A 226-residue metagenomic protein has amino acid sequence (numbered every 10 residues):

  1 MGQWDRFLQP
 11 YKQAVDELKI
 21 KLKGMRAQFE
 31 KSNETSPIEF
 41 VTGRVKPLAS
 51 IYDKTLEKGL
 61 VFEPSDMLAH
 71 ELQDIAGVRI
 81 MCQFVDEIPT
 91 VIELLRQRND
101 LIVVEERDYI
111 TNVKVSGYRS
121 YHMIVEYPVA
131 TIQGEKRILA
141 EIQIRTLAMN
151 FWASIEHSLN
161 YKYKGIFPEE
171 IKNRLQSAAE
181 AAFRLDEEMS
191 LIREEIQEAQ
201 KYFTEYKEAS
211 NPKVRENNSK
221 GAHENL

Functional and structural regions predicted by a protein language model:
M1-V15, K19-F29, E141-L226: An acidic, glycine-/histidine-flanked metal-binding catalytic module
L8-Y11, V41, M81: Conserved phosphate/pyrophosphate-binding and hydrolysis machinery centered on Walker-type P-loop NTPases, extending
V15, K19, K23, Y52 (+1 more regions): Generic solvent-exposed, charged/amphipathic alpha-helical segments that serve as macromolecular interface scaffolds
A27-F29, L60-V61, N99-V104: Short secondary-structure junctions
S36-G77: A glycine-rich, hydrophobic loop/mini-helix early in the fold
K58-V61, A69, I75, M81 (+3 more regions): Surface-exposed peri-terminal alpha-helical interaction modules
A69, C82-M189: Long beta-strand-rich cores associated with HINT superfamily self-processing modules
